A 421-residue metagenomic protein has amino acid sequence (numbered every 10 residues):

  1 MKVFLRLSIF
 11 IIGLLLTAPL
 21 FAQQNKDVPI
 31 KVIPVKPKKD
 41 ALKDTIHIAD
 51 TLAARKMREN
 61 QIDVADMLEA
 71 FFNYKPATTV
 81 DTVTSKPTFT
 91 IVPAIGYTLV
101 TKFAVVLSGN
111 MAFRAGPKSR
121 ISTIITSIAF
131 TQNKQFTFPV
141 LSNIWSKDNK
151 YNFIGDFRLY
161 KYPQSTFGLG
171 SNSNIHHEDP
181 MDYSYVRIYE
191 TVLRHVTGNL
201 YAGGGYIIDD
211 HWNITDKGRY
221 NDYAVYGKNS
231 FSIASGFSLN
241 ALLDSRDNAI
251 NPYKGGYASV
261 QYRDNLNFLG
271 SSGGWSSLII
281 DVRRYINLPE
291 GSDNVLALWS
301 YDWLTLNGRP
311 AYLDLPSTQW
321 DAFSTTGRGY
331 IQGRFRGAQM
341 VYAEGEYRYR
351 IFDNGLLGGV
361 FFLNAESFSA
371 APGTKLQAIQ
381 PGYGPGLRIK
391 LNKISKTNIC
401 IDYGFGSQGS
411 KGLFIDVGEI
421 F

Functional and structural regions predicted by a protein language model:
M1-A65: Cleavable N-terminal export/targeting peptides
K26-V28, D44-F71, K75-A77, Q164-V295 (+1 more regions): Transmembrane beta-strand segments of outer-membrane beta-barrel domains in Gram-negative and organellar OMPs
T78-P87, A115-I121, K147-N152, G198-N199 (+5 more regions): Short loop/turn motifs that connect adjacent beta-strands in outer-membrane beta-barrel proteins
D81-I91, I95-I233, S238, R334 (+2 more regions): Gram-negative/organellar outer-membrane beta-barrel architecture
A112-G116, A129-Q135, Y160-Q164, D209-N213 (+7 more regions): Sequence/structural signature of outer-membrane beta-barrel proteins
S171-H176, R219-V225, S276-L278, Y312-D321 (+2 more regions): Flexible, surface-exposed loop regions and adjacent strand-edge segments of Gram-negative outer-membrane beta-barrel
N248-F352, L357: C-terminal outer-membrane beta-barrel translocator/porin domains of Gram-negative envelope proteins and their
R348-G382: C-terminal hydrophobic structural anchor segments that stabilize assembly/packing rather than catalytic chemistry
